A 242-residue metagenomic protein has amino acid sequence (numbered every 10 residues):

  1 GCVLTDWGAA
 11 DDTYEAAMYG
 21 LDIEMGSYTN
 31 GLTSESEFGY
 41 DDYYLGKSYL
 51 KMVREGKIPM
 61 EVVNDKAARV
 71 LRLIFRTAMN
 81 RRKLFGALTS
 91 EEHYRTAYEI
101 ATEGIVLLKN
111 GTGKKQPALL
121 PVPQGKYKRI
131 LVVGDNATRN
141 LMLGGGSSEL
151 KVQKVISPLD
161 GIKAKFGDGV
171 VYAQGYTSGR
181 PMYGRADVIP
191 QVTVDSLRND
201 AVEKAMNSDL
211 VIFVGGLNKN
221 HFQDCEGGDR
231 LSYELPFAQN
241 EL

Functional and structural regions predicted by a protein language model:
G1-A101: Active-site or pore-adjacent capping/gating segments
L4-W7, T13, G46, M52-K57 (+2 more regions): C-terminal non-catalytic regions of proteins with extracellular/luminal or membrane-system context
